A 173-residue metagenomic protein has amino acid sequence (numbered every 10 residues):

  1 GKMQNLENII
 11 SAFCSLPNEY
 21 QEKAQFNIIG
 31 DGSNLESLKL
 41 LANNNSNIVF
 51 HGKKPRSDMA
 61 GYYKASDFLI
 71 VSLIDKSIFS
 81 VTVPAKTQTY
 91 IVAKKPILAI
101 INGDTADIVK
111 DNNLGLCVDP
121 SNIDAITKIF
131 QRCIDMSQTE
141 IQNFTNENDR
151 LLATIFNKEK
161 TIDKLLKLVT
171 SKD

Functional and structural regions predicted by a protein language model:
G1-Q4, T82, V118, A153: Glycosyltransferase donor-binding loop in the core domain
G1-S15, E36: A conserved mid-protein helix/loop that constitutes part of the nucleotide-sugar donor-binding site
Q4-E7, P55-Y62, L69-I91, L98-D107: Nucleotide-sugar-dependent
Q21-G30, L35-G61: Nucleotide-activated donor-binding/catalytic signature segment of Leloir-type glycosyltransferases, i.e., the conserved
G32-L35, K53-S57, P84, N102-G103 (+3 more regions): Structural motif corresponding to alpha-helix initiation and N-cap regions
A106-R132: Change "using UDP/GDP/dTDP sugars" to "using nucleotide sugars
S121, Q138-V169: A charged, aromatic-enriched C-terminal amphipathic alpha-helix characteristic of glycosyltransferases across folds
